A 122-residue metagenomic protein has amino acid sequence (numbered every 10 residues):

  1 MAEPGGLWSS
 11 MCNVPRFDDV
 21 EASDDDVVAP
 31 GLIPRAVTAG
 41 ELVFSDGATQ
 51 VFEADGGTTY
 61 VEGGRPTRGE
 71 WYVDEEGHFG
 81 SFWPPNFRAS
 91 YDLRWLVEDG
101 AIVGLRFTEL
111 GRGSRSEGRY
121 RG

Functional and structural regions predicted by a protein language model:
A2-G122: Lipid interaction determinants
